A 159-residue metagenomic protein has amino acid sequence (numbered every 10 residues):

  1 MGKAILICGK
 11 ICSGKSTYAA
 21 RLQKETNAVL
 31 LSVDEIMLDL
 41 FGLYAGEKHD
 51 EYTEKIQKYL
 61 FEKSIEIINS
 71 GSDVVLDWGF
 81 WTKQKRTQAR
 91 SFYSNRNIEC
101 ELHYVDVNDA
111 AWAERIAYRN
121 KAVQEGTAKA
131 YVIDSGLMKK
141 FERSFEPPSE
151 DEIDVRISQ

Functional and structural regions predicted by a protein language model:
A4: Walker A (P-loop) ATP-phosphate-binding motif of ABC ATPase nucleotide-binding domains
I7: Hydrophobic anchor at the beta1->P-loop junction of P-loop NTPases
K10: P-loop (Walker A) phosphate-binding loop of NTP-binding proteins
S13, T17-S72: Conserved substrate/cofactor phosphate-moiety recognition/catalytic segment in nucleotide-dependent phosphotransferases
A28-L30, C100-Y104, E152-I157: Conserved beta-strand scaffold positions in the cores of enzyme catalytic domains, especially in NTP/NDP-utilizing
Y52-C100: Glycine-rich phosphate-binding loop used to anchor ATP phosphates in small-molecule kinases, encompassing both
R96-I116: Conserved phosphate-donor/acceptor-positioning beta-strand/loop module used by diverse small-molecule
A122-Q159: Small-molecule kinase domains that catalyze NTP-dependent phosphoryl transfer to phosphate-bearing small molecules
